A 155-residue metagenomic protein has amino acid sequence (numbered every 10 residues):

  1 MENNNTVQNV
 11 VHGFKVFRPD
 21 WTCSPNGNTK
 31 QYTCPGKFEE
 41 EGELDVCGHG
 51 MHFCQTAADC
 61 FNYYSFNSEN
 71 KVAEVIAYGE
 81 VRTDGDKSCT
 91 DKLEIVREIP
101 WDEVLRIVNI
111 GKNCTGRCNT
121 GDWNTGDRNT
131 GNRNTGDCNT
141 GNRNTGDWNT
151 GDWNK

Functional and structural regions predicted by a protein language model:
M1-K155: Short, glycine-biased loop/turn motifs at secondary-structure junctions and in low-complexity Ser/Thr/Pro-rich termini
